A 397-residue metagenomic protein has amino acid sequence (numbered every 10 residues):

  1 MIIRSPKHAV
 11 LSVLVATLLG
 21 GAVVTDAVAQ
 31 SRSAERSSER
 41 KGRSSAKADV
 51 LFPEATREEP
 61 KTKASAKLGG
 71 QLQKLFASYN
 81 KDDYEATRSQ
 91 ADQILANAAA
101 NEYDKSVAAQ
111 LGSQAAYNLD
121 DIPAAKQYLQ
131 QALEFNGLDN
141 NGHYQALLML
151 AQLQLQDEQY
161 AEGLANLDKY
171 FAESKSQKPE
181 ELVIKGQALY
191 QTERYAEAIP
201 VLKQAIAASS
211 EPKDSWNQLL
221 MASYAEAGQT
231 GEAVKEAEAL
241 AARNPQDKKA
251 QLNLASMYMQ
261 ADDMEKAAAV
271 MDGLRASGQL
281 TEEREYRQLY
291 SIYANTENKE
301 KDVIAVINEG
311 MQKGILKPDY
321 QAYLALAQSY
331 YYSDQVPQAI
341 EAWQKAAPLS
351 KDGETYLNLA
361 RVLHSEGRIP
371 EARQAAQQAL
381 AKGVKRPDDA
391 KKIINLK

Functional and structural regions predicted by a protein language model:
I2-V10, V15-L19, V23-Q130, G137 (+5 more regions): N-terminal leader/linker segments that initiate helical-solenoid repeat arrays
R57-K63, L95-N101, L133-D139, D168-S176 (+6 more regions): Solenoid-like repeat scaffolds
A64-Q73, E102-A109, D139-M149, S174-I184 (+7 more regions): Generic helix N-cap/helix-start motif at coil->alpha-helix transitions
S78, G112, A116, Q154 (+7 more regions): Residue at a conserved register position within TPR or TPR-like alpha-solenoid repeats
K81, L119, D157, T192 (+5 more regions): Structural motif corresponding to the intra-repeat A-B loop/turn of tetratricopeptide repeats
Y84, I122, Y160, Y195 (+5 more regions): TPR-repeat structural position
P318-K397: C-terminal soluble interaction/assembly domains
